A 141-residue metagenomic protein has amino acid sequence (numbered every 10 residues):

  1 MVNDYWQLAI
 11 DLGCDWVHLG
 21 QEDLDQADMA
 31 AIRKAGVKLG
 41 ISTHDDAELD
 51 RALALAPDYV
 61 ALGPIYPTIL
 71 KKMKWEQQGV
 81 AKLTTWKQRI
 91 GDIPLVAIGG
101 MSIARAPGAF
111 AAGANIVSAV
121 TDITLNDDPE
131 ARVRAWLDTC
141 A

Functional and structural regions predicted by a protein language model:
M1-V2, L24, M29-D45, M73-A97 (+2 more regions): Alpha-helix-loop-beta-strand connector modules within alpha/beta enzyme cores
V2-D15, H44-A56, R89-G91, L95-V96 (+2 more regions): Catalytic cores of alpha/beta
Y5, G20, S42-H44, G63: Anionic group-transfer/hydrolysis microenvironments
C14-V17, V37-L39: Short active-site oxyanion
Q21-M29, A61-K74, A106-T139: Glycine-rich phosphate-binding active-site loops on the catalytic face of alpha/beta enzymes
